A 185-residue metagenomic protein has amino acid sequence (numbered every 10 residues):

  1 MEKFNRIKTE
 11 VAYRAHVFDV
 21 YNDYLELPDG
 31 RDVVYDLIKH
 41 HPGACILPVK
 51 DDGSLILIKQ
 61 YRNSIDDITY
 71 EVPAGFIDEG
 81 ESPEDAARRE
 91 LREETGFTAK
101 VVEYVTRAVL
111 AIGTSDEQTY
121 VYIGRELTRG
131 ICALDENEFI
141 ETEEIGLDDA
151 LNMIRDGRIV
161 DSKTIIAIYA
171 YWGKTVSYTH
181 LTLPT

Functional and structural regions predicted by a protein language model:
M1-E10: A short, amphipathic edge element
E2-K3, Y35-I38, A44-R89, C132: Conserved Nudix-box catalytic region and its N-terminal flanking loop in Nudix hydrolases and closely related
E10-C45, D51: Acidic, metal-coordinating catalytic segment for phosphate/diphosphate chemistry, firing primarily on the Nudix
N22, D36-L37, Q60, V109 (+1 more regions): Short clusters of small/polar residues that mark proteolytic maturation junctions
P28-D29, K50-D52, Y61, G124-R129 (+2 more regions): Short loop segments at secondary-structure junctions
V33, P42-C45, F76-S162: Unchanged
R158-Y178: Long hydrophobic alpha-helical segments typical of transmembrane helices together with their membrane-interfacial
T179-T185: Conserved small/polar residues in nucleotide/adenosyl-binding loops
